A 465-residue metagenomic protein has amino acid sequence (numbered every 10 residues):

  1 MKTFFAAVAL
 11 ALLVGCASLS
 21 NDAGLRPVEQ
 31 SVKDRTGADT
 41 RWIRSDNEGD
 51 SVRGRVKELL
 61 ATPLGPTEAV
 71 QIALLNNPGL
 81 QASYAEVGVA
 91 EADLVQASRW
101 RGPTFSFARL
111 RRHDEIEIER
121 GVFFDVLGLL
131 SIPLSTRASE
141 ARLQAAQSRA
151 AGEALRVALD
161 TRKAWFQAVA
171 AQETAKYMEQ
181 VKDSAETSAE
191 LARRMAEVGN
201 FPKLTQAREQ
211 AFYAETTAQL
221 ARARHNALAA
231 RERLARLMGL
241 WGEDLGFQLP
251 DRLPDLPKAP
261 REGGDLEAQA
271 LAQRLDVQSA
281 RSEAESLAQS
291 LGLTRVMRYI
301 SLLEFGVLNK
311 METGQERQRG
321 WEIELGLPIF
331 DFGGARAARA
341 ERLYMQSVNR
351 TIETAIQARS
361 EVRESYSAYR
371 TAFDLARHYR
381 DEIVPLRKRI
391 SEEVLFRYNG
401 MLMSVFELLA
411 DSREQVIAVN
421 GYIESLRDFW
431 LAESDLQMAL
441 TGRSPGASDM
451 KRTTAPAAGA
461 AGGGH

Functional and structural regions predicted by a protein language model:
M1-L75, R224-Q269, Q437-H465: Terminal intrinsically disordered/low-complexity segments used for targeting and assembly
A17, I132, A141, S148-Q269 (+4 more regions): Periplasmic alpha-helical coiled-coil/stalk elements that build and connect Gram-negative outer-membrane
A17-A38, Q71-G128, R231-L240, E267-A335 (+6 more regions): A small-residue-enriched
L59, A69-N76, A138, A145 (+6 more regions): Amphipathic alpha-helical coiled-coil scaffold segments and their short linker/junction regions
P66-A69, N76, S83, D125 (+22 more regions): Amphipathic alpha-helical coiled-coil segments and their boundaries
E215-E243, R350, A355-A358, A372 (+1 more regions): Short segments within alpha-helical structural elements
